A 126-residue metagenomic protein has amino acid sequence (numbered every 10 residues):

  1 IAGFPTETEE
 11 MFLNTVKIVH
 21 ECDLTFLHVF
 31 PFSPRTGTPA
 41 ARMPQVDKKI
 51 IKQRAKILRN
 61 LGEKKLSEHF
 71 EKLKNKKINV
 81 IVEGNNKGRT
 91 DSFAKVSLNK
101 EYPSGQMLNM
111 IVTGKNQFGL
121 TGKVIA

Functional and structural regions predicted by a protein language model:
I1-T38, I57-K65: Conserved C-terminal portion of the radical SAM core fold that forms the substrate/S-adenosylmethionine-binding
P34, A41-A126: Terminal RNA-binding accessory module
